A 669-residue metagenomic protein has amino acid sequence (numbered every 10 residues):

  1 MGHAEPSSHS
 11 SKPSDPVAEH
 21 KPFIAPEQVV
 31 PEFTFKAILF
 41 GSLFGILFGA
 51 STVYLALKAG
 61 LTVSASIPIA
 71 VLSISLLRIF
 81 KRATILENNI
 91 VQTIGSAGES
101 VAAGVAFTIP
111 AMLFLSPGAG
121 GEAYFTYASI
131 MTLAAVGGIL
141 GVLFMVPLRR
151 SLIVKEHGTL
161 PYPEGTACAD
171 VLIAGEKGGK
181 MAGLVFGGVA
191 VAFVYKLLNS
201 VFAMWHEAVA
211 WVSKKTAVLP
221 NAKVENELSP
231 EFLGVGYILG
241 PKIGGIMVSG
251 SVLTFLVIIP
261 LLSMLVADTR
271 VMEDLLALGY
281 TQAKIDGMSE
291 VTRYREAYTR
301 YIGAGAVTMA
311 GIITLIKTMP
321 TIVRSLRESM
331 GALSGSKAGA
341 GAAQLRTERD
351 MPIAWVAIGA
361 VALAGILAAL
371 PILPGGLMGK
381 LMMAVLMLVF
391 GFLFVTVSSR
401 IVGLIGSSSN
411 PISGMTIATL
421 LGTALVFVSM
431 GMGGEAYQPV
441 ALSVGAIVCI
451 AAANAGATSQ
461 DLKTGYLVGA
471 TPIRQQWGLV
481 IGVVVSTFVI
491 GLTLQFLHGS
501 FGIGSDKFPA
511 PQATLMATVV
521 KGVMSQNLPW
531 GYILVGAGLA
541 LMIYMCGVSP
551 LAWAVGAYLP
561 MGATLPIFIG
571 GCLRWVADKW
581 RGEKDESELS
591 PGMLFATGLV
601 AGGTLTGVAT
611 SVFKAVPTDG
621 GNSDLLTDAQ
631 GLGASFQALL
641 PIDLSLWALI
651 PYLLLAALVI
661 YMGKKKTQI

Functional and structural regions predicted by a protein language model:
M1-I669: Alpha-helical multipass membrane-protein architecture
